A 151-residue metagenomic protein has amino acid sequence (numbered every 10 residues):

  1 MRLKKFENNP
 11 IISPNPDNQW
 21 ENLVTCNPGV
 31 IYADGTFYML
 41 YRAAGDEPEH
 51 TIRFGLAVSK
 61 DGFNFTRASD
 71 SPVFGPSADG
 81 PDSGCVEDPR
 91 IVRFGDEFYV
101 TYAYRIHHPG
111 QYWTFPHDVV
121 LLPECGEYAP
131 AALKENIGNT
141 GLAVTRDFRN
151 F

Functional and structural regions predicted by a protein language model:
M1-L23, N27-G84, V92-F151: Beta-rich carbohydrate-recognition and catalytic domains
